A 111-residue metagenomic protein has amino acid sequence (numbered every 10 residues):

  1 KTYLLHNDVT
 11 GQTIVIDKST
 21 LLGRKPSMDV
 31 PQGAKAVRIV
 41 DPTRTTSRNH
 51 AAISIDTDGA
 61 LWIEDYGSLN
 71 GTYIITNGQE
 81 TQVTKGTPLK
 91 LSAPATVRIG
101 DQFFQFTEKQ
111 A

Functional and structural regions predicted by a protein language model:
K1-R44, Q105-A111: Intrinsically disordered, low-complexity acidic Ser/Thr-rich regulatory segments
K1-Y3, S47, S68-L69, L91-A93: A short, compositionally biased
D8, V15-D17, D56, Y66-G67 (+2 more regions): A short, compositionally biased micro-patch
L22, H50-I53, G59-E64, N70-I74 (+1 more regions): Short hydrophobic/aromatic patches on the structural cores and recognition surfaces of FHA
L22, I55, I75-A111: C-terminal boundary/linker segments immediately following FHA domains
K25, P31-K35, T46, D56-W62 (+1 more regions): Hydrophobic multi-pass inner-membrane translocation pores used for secretion and envelope-lipid/glycan export
P26-D29, N70, G78: Residue-level detector of flexible, active-site-proximal loop/helix-junction positions within diverse enzyme catalytic
